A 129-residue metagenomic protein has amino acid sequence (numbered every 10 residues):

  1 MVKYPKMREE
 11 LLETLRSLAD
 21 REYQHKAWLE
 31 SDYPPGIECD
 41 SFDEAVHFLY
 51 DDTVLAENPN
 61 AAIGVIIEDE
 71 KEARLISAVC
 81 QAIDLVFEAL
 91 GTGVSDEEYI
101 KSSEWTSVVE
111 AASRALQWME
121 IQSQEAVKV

Functional and structural regions predicted by a protein language model:
M1-T53: Short terminal alpha-helical segments
H25-L29, Y33, I63-E72, V129: Hydrophobic transmembrane alpha-helix bundles
A27, S31-E38, D96-Y99, S103 (+1 more regions): Solvent-exposed, non-transmembrane amphipathic alpha-helical segments
D51-R114: Amphipathic protein-protein interaction modules
G91, E120-K128: Structured alpha-helical bundle/scaffold domains in large eukaryotic membrane-trafficking regulators
